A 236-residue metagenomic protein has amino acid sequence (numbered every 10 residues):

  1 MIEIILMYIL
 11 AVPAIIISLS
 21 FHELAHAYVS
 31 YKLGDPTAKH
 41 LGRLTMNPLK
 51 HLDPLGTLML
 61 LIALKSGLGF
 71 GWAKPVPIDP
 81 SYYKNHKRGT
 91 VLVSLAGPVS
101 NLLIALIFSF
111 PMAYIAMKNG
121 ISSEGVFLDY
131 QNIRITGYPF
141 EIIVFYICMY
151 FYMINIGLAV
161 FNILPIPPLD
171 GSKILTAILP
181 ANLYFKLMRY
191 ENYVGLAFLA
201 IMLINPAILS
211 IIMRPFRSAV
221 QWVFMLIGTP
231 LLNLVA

Functional and structural regions predicted by a protein language model:
M1-A236: Hydrophobic transmembrane alpha-helices and their immediate loop junctions in multi-pass integral membrane proteins
